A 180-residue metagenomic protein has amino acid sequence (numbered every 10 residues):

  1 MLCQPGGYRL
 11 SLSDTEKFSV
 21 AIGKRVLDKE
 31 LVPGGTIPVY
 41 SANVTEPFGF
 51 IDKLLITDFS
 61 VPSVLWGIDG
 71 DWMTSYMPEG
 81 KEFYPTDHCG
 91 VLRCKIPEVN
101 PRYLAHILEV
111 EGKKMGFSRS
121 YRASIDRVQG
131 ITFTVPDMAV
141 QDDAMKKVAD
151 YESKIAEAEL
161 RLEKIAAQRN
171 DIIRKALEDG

Functional and structural regions predicted by a protein language model:
M1-T45, D137-G180: Non-catalytic DNA-recognition/assembly elements of restriction-modification systems
S13-F133: DNA target-recognition domains and sequence-specific DNA-contacting regions of bacterial/archaeal
